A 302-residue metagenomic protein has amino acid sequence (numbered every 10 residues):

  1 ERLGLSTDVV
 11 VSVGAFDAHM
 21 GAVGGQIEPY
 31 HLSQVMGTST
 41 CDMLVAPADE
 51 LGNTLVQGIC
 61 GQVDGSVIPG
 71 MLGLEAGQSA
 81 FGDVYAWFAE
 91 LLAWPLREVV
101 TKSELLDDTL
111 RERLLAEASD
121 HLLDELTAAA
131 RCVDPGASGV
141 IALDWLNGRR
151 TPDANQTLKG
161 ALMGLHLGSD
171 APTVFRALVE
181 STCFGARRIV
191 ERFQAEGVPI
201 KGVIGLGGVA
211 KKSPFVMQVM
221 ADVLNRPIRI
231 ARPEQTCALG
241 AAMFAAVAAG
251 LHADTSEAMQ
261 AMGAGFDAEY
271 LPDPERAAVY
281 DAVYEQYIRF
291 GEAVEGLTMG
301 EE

Functional and structural regions predicted by a protein language model:
E1-I204, V209-E302: Active-site core segments that coordinate phosphate-bearing ligands/cofactors across diverse enzyme families
